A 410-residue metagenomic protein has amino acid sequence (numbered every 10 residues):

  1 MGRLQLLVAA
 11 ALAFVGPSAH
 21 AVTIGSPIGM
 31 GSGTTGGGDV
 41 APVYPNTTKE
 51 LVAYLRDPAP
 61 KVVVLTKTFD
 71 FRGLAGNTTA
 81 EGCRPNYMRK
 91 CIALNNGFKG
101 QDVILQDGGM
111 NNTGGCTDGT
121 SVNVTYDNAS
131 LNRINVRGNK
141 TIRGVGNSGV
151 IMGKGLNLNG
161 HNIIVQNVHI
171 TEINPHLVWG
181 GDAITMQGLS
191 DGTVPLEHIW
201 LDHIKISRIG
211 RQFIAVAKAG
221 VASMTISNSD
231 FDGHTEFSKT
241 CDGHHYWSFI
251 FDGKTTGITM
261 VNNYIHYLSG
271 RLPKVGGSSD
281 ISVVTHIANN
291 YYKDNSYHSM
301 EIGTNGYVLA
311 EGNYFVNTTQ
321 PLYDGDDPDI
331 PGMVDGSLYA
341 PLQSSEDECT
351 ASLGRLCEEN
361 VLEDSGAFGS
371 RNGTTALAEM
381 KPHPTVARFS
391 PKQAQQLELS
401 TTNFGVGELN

Functional and structural regions predicted by a protein language model:
M1-A21: Fungal secretory targeting signals
I24-V64: Acidic Gly/Asp/Thr-rich repetitive segments characteristic of extracellular carbohydrate-active and adhesion proteins
K49, T68-F71, N147-S148: Acidic glycine-/aspartate-rich tracts in secreted/extracellular proteins
A59-V62, N139, V221-A222, T256-V261 (+2 more regions): Loop/turn elements at helix/coil->beta-strand transitions in domains of secreted/extracellular proteins
N77-G253, G257: Right-handed parallel beta-helix
K140, G144-V145, G149, K154-L156 (+20 more regions): Solvent-exposed loop/turn tips at the surfaces of repeat/solenoid architectures
S248-Y267, V275-G276: Ligand/cofactor pocket segment of small-molecule handling proteins
S279-N410: Extracellular beta-rich repeat passengers
